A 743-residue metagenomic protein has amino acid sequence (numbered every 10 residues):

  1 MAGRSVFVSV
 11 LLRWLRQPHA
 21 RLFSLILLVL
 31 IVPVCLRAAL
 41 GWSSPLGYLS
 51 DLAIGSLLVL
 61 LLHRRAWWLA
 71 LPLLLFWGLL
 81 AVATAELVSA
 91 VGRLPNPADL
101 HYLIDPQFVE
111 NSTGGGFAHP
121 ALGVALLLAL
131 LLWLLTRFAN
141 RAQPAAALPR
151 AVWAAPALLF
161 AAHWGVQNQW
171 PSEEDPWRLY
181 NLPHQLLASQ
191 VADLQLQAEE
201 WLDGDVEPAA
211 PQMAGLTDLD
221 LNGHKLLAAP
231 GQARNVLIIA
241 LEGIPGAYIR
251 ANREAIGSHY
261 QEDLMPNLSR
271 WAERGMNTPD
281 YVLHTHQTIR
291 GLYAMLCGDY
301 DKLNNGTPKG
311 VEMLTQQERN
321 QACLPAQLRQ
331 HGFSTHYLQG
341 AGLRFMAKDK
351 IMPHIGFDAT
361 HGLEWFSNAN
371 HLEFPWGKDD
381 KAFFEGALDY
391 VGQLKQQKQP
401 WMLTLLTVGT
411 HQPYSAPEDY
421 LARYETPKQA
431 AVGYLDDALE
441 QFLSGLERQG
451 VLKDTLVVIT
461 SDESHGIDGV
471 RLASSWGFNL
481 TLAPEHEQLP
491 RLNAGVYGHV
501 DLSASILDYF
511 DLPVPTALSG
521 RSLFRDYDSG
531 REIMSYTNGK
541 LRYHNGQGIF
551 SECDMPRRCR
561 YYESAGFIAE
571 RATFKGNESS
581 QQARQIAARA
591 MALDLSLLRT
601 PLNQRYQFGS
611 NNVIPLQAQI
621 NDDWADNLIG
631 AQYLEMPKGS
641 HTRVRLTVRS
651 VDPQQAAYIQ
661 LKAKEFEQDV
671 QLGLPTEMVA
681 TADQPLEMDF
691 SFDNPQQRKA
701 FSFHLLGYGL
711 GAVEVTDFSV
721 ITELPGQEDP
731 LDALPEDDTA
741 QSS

Functional and structural regions predicted by a protein language model:
A2-A192: Transmembrane and membrane-interface helices of multi-pass, inner-membrane envelope-modifying transferases
S9, G41, W177-H184, A188 (+5 more regions): Generic detector of N-terminal low-structure segments
W68, P95, G115-V124, H284 (+6 more regions): Generic alpha-helical structural element
L74-G78, A98-Y102, A121-W133, A198-P211 (+2 more regions): Juxtamembrane/interfacial segments around transmembrane helices
D99, L103-G123, L130, N140-R141 (+5 more regions): An N-terminal domain-start capping segment
F108, F160-I239: Membrane-interface segments at or immediately adjacent to transmembrane helices that form the boundary between
T217-V613, Q696-A700, D717, I721 (+1 more regions): Solvent-exposed soluble domains appended to multi-pass membrane proteins
Q604-Q741: Extracellular and organelle-lumenal recognition/adhesion modules and their flexible linkers in secreted
